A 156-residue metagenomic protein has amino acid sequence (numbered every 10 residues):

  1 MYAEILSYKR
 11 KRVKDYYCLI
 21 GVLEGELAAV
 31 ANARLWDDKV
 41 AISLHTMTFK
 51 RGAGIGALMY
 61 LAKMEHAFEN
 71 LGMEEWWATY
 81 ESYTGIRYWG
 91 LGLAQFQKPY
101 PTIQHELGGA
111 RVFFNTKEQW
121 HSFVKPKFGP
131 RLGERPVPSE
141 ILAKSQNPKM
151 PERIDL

Functional and structural regions predicted by a protein language model:
M1-A41, H45-F49: A conserved beta-strand-loop-helix scaffold within acyl/acetyltransferase catalytic domains
V13, N70-L71: A structural signal for short coil/turn segments at secondary-structure junctions
V40, E74-E75: Residues at the N-termini of beta-strands
T48, G52-F68: Conserved acetyl-CoA-binding loop-helix of GNAT-fold acetyltransferases
W76-L91: Conserved beta-strand-loop-alpha-helix junction that forms the acyl-donor binding cleft
T79-Y80, A94-N115: Conserved catalytic-core motifs of GNAT/GCN5-like acyltransferases
Y88-G90, A110-V112, F123-G129: Active-site or metal-binding loop neighborhoods of secreted/extracellular toxin and effector enzymes
Q119-L156: Acidic/histidine-enriched, glycine/proline-rich intrinsically disordered or flexible terminal extensions
